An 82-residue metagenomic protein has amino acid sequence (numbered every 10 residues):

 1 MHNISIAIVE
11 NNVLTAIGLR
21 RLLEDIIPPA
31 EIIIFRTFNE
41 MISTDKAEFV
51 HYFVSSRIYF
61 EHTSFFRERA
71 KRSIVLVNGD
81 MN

Functional and structural regions predicted by a protein language model:
M1-N82: N-terminal regulatory/sensing modules of transcriptional regulators
